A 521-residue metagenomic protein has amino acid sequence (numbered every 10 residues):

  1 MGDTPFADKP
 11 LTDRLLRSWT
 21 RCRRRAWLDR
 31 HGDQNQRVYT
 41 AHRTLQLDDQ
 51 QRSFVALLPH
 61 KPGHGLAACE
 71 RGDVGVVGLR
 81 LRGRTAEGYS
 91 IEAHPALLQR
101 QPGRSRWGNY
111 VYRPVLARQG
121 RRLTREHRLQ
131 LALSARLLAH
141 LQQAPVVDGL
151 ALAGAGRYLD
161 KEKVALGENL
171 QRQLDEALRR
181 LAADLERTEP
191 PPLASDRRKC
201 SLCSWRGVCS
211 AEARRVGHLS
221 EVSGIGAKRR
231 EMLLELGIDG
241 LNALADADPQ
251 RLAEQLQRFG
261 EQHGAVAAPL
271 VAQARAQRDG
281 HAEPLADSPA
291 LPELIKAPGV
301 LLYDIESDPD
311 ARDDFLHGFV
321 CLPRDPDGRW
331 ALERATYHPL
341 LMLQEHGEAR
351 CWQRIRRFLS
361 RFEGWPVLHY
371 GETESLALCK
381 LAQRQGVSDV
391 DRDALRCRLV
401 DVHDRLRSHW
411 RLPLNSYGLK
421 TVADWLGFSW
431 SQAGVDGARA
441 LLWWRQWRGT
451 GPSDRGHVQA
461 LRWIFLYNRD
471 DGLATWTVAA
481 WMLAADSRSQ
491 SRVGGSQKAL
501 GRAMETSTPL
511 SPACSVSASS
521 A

Functional and structural regions predicted by a protein language model:
M1-W107, S511: Metal-dependent nuclease catalytic cores that hydrolyze phosphodiester bonds in DNA/RNA, characterized by
N35, R122-L123, G240, R251-L252 (+9 more regions): Flexible loop/turn segments at secondary-structure boundaries
Q51, V55, A135, A139 (+2 more regions): Short, amphipathic alpha-helical segments that act as regulatory/interfacial helices in nucleotide-processing proteins
D73, V77-G88, E92-G103, G108-D184 (+1 more regions): Conserved DEDDh/DEDDy metal-dependent 3′-5′ exonuclease domain
G154, E162-A211, R215-V216, V422-S496: Acidic, Mg2+-coordinating catalytic module of metal-dependent nucleases/exonucleases that use a two-metal-ion mechanism
C209-L343, V516: C-terminal extensions
R502, T506-A521: Low-acidity, Ser/Thr- and Arg-rich intrinsically disordered low-complexity segments
